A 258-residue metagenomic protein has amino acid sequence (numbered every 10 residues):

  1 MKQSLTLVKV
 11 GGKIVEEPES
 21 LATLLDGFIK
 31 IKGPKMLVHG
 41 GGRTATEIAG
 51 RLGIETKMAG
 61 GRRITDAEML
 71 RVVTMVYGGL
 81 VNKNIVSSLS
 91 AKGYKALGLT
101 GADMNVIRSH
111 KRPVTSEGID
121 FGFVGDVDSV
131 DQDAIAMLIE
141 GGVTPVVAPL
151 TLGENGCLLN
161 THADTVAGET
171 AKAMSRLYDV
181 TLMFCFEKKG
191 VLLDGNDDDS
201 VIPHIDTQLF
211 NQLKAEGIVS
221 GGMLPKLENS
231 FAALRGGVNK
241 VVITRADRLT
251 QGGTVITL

Functional and structural regions predicted by a protein language model:
M1-L258: C-terminal catalytic "cap/lid" subdomain
